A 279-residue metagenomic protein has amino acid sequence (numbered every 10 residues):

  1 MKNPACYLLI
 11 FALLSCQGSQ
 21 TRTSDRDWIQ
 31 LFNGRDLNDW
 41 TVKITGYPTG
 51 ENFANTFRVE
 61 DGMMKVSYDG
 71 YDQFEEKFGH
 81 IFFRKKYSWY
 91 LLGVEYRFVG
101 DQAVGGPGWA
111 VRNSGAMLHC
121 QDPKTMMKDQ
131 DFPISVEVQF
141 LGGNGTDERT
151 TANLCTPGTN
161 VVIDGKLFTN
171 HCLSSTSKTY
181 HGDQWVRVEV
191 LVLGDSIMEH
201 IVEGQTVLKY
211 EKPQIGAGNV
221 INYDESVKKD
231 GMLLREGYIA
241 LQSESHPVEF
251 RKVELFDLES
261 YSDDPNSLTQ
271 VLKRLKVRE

Functional and structural regions predicted by a protein language model:
K2-L8: Sec-dependent signal peptide recognition, specifically the positively charged N-region followed immediately by
L14-S15: C-terminal motif of bacterial Sec signal peptides marking the signal peptidase cleavage site
G18-E279: Carbohydrate-interacting regions of secretory-pathway proteins
